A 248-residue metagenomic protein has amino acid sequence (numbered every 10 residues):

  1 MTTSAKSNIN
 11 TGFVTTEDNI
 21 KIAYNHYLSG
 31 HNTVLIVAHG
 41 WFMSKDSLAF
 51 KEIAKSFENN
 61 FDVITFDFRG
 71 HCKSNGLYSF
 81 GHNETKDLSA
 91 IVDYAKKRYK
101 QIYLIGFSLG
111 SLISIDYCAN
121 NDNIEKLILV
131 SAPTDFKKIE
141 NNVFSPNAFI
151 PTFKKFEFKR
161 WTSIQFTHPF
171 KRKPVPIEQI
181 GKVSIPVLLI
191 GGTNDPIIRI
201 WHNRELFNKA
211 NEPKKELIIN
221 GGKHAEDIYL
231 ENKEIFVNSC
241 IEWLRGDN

Functional and structural regions predicted by a protein language model:
M1-S29: N-terminal cap/lid segment of alpha/beta-hydrolase-fold proteins
W41-A54: The serine-hydrolase catalytic nucleophile loop
F50, I185, R199-N208: Short alpha-helix in the alpha/beta-hydrolase fold that links the catalytic acid
A54-N75: Conserved alpha/beta-hydrolase
H71-R98: Catalytic nucleophile-loop/oxyanion-hole region of alpha/beta-hydrolase and closely related hydrolase-like folds
A119-P169: Hydrolase active-site cap/lid region
V183-S184, L189-G191, D195: Short beta-strand/loop motif that positions the catalytic acidic residue of the alpha/beta-hydrolase fold
G222-K233: Catalytic histidine-centered segment of alpha/beta-hydrolase-like enzymes
